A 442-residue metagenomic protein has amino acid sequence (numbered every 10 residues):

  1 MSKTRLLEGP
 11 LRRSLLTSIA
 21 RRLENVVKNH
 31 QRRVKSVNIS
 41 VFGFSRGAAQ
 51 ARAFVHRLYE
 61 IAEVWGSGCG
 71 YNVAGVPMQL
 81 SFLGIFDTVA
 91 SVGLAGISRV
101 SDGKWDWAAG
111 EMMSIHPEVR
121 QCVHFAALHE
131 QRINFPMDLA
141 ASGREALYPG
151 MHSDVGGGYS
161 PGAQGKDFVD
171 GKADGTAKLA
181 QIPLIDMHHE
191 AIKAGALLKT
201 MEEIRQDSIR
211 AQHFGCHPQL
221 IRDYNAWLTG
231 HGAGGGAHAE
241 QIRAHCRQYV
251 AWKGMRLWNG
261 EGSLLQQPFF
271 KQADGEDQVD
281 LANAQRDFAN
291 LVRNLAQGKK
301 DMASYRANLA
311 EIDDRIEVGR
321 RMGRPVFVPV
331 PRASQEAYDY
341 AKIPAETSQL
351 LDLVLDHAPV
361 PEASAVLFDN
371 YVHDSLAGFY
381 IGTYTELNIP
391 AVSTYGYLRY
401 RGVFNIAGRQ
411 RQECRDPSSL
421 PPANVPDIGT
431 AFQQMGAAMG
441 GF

Functional and structural regions predicted by a protein language model:
M1-F442: Active-site- or binding-pocket-proximal scaffold segments within functional domains
